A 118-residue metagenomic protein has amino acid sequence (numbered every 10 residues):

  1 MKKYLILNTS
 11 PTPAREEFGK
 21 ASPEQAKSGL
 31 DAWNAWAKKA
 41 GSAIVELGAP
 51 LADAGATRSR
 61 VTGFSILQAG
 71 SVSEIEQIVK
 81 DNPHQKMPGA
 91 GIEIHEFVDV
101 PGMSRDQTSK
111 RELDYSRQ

Functional and structural regions predicted by a protein language model:
M1-Q118: Conserved, structured core segments of small domains
